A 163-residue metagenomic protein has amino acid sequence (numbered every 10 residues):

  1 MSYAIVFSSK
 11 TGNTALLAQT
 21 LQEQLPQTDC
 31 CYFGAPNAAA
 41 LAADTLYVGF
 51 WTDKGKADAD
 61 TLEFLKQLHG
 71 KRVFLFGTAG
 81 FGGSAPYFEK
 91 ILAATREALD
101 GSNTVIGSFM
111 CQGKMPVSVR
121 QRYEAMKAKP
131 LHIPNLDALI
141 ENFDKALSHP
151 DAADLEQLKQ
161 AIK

Functional and structural regions predicted by a protein language model:
M1, L41, N103: Structured loop/turn residues at beta-strand edges in well-structured enzyme cores
S2-Q24: N-terminal beta1-alpha1 ligand-phosphate binding loop
V6, F33, F76: The conserved SAM/SAH-binding core of class I Rossmann-like methyltransferase domains, concentrating on the hydrophobic
A15, Q19, N37-T52: N-terminal beta-loop-helix "entrance" segment that forms/cooperates in small-molecule cofactor or anionic ligand
Q24-D29, T45-V48, D53-K163: FMN-binding flavodoxin-like domain, especially the glycine-rich phosphate-binding loop
P26-A39: A short, well-structured beta->alpha microelement
P36-A40, F64-Q67: Short, conserved, surface-exposed binding loops centered on an aromatic residue
